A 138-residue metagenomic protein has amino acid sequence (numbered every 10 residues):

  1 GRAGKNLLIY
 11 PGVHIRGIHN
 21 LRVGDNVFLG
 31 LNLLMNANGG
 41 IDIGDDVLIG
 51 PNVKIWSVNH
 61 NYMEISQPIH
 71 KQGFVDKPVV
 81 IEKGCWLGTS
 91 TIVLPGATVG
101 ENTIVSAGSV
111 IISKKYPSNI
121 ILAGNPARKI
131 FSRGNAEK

Functional and structural regions predicted by a protein language model:
G1-L7: A transmembrane-helix-recognition feature enriched in membrane-embedded lipid enzymes and envelope glyco-/phospholipid
P11-V23, F28-T98, N125-P126, S132-E137: Flexible, glycine/small-residue-enriched loop-and-beta-strand segment within the central core of proteins
F28, W86, I104, V110 (+1 more regions): Short-chain dehydrogenase/reductase
I55, V110-I111: Conserved sequence/active-site signature of Rossmann-fold short-chain dehydrogenase/reductase
H60, G100-N102, P117-N119: Short conserved catalytic/interaction loops centered on acidic-Pro-aromatic/His motifs
A97, S109, K115, I120 (+1 more regions): Short beta-to-alpha loop/turn elements within the nucleotide-binding domains of ABC transporters
S113, F131: Short helix N-cap motif at coil->helix boundaries in the Bergerat
